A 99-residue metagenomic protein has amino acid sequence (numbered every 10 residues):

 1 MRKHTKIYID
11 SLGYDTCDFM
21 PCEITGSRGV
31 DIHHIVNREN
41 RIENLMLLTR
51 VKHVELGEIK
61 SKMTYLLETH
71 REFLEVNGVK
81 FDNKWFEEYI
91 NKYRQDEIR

Functional and structural regions predicted by a protein language model:
M1-P21, E39-I42, E72, V76-N77 (+1 more regions): Short, charged surface segments at domain edges that flank catalytic/cofactor-binding sites
C22-E23, D31-I35, L47: Histidine-centered catalytic micro-motifs used for acid/base chemistry in nuclease and nucleotide-processing active
I24-S27, K52: Short Cys/His-rich metal-coordination motifs, predominantly Zn2+-binding knuckles/fingers
R28-I32, E55-E58: Short, non-ligating residues that shape and space the ligands of small metal-coordination modules and catalytic
R38-L47, V54-R99: Polybasic, low-complexity binding patches
